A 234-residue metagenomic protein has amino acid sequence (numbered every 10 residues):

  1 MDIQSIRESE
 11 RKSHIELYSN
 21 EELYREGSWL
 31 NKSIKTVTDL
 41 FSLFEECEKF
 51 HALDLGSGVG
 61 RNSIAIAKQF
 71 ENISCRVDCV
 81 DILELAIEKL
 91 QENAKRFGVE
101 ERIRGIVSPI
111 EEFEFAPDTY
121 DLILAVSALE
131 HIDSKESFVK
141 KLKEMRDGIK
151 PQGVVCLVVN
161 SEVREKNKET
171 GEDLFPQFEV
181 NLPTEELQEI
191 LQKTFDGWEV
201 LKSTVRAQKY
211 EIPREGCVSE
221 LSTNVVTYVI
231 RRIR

Functional and structural regions predicted by a protein language model:
M1-D54, G58-E114, E136-S137, V154-R234: Class I (Rossmann-like) S-adenosyl-L-methionine-dependent methyltransferase catalytic domain, capturing the SAM-binding
E112-E114, L142-D147: Short amphipathic alpha-helices and their capping/turn segments at secondary-structure boundaries
L124: A conserved beta-strand element that flanks and buttresses the S-adenosyl-L-methionine
S127-H131: Short catalytic micro-motifs in class I SAM-dependent methyltransferases
I132-E144: A short, conserved alpha-helix within the catalytic core of class I
